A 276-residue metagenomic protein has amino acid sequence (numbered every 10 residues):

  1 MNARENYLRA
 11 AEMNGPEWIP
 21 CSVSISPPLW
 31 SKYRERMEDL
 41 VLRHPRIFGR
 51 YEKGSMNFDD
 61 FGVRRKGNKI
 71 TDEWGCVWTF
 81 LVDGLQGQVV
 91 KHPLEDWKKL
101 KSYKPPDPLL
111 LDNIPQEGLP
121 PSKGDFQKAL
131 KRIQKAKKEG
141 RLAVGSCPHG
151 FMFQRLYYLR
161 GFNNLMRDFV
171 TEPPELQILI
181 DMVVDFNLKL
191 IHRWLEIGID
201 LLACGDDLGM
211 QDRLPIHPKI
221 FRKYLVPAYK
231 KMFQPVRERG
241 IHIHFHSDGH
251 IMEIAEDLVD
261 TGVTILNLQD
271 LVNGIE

Functional and structural regions predicted by a protein language model:
M1-S31, T71, F80, K104-E276: Active-site loop segments of alpha/beta catalytic cores
W30-V63: Segments that shape or occlude catalytic/ligand-binding pockets
V63, L94, P108-L111: Long, low-complexity intrinsically disordered regulatory regions enriched in P/S/T/G and acidic residues that serve as
L81-P105: Short, surface-exposed, low-complexity cationic segments
